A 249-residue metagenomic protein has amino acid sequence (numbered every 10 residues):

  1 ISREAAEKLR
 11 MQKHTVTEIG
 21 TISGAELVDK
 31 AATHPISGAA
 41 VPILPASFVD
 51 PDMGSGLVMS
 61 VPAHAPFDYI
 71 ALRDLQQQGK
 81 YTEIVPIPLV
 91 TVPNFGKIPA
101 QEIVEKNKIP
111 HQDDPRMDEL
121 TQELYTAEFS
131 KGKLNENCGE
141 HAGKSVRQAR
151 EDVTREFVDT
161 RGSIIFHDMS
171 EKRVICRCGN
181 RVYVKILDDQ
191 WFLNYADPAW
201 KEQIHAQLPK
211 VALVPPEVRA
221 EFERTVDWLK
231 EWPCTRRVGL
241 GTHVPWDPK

Functional and structural regions predicted by a protein language model:
I1-L57: Protease-associated
A31, A39-V41, G54-P248: Residue patterns forming the tRNA-binding/recognition surfaces of aminoacyl-tRNA synthetases and related DALR
